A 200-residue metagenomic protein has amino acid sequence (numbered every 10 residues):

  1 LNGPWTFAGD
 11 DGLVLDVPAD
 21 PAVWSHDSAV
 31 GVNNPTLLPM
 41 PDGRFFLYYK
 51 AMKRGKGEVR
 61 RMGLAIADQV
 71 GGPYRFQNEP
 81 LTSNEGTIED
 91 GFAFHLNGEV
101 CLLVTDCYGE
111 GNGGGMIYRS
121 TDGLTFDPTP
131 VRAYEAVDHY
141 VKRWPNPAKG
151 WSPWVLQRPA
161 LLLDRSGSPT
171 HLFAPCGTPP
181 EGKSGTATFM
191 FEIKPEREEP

Functional and structural regions predicted by a protein language model:
L1-P200: Carbohydrate-active catalytic/glycan-binding domains of CAZyme proteins, especially the secreted or lumenal ectodomains
